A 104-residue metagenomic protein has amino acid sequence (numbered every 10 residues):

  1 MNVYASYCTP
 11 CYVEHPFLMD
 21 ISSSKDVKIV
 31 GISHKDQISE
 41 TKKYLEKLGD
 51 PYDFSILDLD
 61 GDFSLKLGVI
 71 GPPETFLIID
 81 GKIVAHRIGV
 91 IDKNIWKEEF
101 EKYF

Functional and structural regions predicted by a protein language model:
M1, A5, D26-I29: Local sequence-structure signature of Cys/Sec-based thiol-disulfide redox active-site neighborhoods
V3, I32-H34, D80: Cofactor-binding loop segments of dinucleotide-utilizing enzymes, especially the Rossmann-like FAD- and NAD(P)+-binding
V3-M19: Conserved redox-active cysteine motifs that mediate thiol-disulfide chemistry, especially di-cysteine Cys-X(1-2)-Cys
C8, S39, S64: Conserved protein kinase catalytic core
V13, I21-S24, K28-D60, P72: Conserved segment of the thioredoxin-like fold in thiol-based oxidoreductases
E46-P51, D58-F104: Thiol/disulfide oxidoreductase modules built on the thioredoxin-like
